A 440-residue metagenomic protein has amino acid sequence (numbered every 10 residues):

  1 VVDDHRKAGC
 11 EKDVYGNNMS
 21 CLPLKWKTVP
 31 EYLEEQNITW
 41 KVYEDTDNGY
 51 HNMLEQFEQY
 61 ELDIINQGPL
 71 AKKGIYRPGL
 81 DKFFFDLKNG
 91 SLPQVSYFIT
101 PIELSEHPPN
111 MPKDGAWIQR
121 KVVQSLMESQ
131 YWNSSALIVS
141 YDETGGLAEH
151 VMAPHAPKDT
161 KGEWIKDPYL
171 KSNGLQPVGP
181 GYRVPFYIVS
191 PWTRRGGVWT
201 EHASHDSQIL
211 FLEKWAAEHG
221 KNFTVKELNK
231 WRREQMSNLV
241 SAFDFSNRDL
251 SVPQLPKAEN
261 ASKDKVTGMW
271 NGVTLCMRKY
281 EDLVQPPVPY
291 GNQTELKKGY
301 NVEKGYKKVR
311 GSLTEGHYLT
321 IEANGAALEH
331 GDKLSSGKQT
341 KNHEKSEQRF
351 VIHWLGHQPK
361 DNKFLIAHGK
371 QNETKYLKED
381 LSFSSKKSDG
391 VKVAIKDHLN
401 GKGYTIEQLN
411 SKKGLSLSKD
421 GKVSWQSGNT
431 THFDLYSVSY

Functional and structural regions predicted by a protein language model:
V1-N372, Y376-K412, S416-Y440: N-terminal pro-sequences and low-complexity stem/linker regions of secreted or lumenal proteins
